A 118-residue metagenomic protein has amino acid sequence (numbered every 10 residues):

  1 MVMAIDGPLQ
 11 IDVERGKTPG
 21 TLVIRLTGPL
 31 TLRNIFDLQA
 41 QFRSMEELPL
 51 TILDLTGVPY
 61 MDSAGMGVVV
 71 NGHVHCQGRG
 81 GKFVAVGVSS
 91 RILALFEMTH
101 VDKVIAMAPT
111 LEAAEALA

Functional and structural regions predicted by a protein language model:
M3-A40: STAS-typified acidic loop motif
P29-I105: Amphipathic alpha-helical interaction surfaces in cytosolic regulatory modules
A106-T110: Short acidic-hydrophobic, aromatic-tinged amphipathic segments that line or gate anion-handling sites
